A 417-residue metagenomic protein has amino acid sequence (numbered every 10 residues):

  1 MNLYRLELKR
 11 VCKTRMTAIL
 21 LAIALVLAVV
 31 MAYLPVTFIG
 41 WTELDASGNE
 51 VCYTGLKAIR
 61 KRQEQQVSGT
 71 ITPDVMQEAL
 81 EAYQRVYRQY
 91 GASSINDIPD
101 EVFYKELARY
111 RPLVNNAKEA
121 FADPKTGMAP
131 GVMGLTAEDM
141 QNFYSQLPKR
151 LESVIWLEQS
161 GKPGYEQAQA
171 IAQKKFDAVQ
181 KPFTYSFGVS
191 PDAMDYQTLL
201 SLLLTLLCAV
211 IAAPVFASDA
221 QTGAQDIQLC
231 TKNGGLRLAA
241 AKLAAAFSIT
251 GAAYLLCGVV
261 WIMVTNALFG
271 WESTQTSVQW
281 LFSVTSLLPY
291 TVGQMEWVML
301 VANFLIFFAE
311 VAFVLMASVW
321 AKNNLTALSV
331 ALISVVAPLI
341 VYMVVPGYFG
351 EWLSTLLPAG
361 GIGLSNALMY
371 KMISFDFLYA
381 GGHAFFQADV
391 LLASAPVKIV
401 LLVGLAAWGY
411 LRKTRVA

Functional and structural regions predicted by a protein language model:
M1-L21: Aromatic- and glycine-rich beta-strand/loop motifs that create alpha-glucan
T17-L20, I306-V314, K371-A417: Alpha-helical transmembrane segments of multi-pass membrane transporters/translocases
L21-L25, L325-P338: Central hydrophobic cores of alpha-helical transmembrane segments in multi-pass integral membrane proteins
V26-E78, A82, D139-D219, A240-W320 (+1 more regions): Secretory targeting signals
F38-G134: N-terminal, intrinsically disordered, polar/charged segments of Gram-positive cell-envelope systems that serve as
D219-D226: Hydrophobic transmembrane alpha-helix segments characteristic of membrane transport and insertion machinery
L229-G235: Short helix-to-coil transition segments within interhelical loops that connect adjacent transmembrane helices
L268-S277, P346-M372: Juxtamembrane non-transmembrane "cap" segments at the membrane-aqueous interface of multi-pass membrane proteins
